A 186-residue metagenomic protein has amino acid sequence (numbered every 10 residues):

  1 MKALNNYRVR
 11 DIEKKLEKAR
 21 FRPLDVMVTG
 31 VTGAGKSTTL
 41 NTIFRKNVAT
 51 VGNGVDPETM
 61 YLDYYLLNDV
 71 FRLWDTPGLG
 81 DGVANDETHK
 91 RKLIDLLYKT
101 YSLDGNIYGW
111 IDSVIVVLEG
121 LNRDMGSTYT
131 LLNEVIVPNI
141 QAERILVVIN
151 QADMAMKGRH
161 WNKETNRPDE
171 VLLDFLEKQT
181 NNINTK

Functional and structural regions predicted by a protein language model:
M1-D81: Conserved G1/Walker A P-loop phosphate-binding module
G54-V55, D86-T88: Short glycine-rich substrate-engagement loop in P-loop NTPases that contacts/grips substrate
G78-E87, P168-L172: Flexible beta-alpha connector loops of hexameric P-loop NTPases
K92-T185: Conserved C-terminal guanine-recognition region of P-loop GTPase G domains, centered on the G4
